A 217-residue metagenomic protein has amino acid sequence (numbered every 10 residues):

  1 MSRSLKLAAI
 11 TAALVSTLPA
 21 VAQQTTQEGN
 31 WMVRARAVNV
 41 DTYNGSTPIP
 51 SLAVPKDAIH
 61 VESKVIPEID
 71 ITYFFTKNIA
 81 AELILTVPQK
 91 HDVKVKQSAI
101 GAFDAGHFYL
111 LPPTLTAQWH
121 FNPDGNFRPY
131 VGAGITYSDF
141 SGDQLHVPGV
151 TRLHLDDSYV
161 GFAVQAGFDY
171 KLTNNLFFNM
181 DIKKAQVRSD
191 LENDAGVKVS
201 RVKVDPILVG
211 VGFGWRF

Functional and structural regions predicted by a protein language model:
M1-G29: Cleavable N-terminal export/targeting peptides
Q23-D70, R216: Short glycine/proline- and aromatic-enriched beta-strand/turn motifs that initiate or cap beta-hairpins
G29, S63-P67, H107-P113, F127 (+2 more regions): Residues that define the transmembrane beta-barrel architecture of outer-membrane proteins
M32, A80, N126-R128, K171 (+1 more regions): Membrane-spanning beta-strand positions in outer-membrane beta-barrel proteins
N39-D41, D70-H146, P206-R216: Gram-negative (and chloroplast) outer-membrane scaffold detector with strong preference for beta-barrel transmembrane
G45-L52, D92-I100, S141-V150, D190-V197: Outer-membrane beta-barrel translocator domains and adjoining extracellular loop/strand segments of Gram-negative
K56-H60, A102-G106, T151-L155, K198-S200: Outer-membrane beta-barrel domain signature
K90-K94, T173-F217: Predominantly the C-terminal beta-signal and adjacent terminal strand-loop region of outer-membrane beta-barrel
